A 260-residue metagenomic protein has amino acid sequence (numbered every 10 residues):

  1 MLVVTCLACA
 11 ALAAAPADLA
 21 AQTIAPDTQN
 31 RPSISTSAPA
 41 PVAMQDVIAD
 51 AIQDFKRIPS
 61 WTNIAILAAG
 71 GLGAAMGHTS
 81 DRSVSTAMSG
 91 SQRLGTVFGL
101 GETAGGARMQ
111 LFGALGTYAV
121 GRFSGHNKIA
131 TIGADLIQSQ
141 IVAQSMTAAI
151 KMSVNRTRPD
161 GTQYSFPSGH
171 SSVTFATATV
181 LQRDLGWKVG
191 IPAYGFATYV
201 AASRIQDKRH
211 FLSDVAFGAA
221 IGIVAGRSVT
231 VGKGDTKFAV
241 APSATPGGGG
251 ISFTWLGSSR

Functional and structural regions predicted by a protein language model:
M1-I66, V97-F112, R122-R260: Replace "edges of transmembrane helices
A68-L72, G113-A119: Hydrophobic alpha-helical transmembrane segments of multi-pass integral membrane proteins
G71-R82: Alpha-helical transmembrane segments of multi-pass membrane proteins
S80-G90: Membrane-interface helix-loop junction between the first two transmembrane segments
M88-G99: Perimembrane loop-to-helix junctions flanking transmembrane segments
